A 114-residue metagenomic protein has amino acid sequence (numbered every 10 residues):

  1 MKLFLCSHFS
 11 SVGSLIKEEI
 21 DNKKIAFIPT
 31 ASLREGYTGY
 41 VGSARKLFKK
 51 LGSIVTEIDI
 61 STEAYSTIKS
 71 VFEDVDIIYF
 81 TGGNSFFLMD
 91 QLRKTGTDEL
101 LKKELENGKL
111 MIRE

Functional and structural regions predicted by a protein language model:
M1-T81: N-terminal beta1-alpha1 cap of cysteine-dependent amidohydrolase-like domains
G13, F87-M89, R113: Short, well-ordered, mixed-charge alpha-helical segments that flank or form enzyme active sites
V71-D74, T95-G108: Catalytic-core regions built around general acid/base machinery
Y79-G82, L101, L105-E114: Catalytic nucleophile loop
S85-T95: Glycine/threonine-rich flexible loop motifs
